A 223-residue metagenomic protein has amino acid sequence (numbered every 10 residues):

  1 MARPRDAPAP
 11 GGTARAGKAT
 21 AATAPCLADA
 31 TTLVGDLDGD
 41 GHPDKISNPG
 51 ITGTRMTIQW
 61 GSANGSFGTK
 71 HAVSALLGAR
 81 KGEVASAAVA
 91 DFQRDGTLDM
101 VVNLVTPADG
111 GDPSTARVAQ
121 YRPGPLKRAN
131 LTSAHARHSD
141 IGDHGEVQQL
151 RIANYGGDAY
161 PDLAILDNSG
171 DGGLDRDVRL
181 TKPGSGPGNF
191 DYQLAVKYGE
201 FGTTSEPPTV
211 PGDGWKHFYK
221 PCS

Functional and structural regions predicted by a protein language model:
M1-S223: Beta-propeller-forming repeat regions
